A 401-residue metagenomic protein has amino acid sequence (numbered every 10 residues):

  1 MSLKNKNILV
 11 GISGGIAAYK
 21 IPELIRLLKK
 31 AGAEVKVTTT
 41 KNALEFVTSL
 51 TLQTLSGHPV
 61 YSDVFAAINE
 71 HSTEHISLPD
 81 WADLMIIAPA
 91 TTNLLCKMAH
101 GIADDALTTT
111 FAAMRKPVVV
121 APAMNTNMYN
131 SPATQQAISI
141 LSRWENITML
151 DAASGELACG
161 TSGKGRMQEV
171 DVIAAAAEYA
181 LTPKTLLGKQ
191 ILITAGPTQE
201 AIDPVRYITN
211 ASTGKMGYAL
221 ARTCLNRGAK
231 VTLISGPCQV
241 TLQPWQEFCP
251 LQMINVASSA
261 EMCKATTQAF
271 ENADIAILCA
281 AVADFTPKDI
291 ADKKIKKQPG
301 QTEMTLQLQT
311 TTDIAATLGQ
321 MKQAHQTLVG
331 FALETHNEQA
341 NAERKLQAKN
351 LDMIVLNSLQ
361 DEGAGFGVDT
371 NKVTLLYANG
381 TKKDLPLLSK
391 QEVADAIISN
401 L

Functional and structural regions predicted by a protein language model:
M1-V119, N125-L333, N337-L401: A cross-family phosphate/adenosyl-ligand binding-site feature
